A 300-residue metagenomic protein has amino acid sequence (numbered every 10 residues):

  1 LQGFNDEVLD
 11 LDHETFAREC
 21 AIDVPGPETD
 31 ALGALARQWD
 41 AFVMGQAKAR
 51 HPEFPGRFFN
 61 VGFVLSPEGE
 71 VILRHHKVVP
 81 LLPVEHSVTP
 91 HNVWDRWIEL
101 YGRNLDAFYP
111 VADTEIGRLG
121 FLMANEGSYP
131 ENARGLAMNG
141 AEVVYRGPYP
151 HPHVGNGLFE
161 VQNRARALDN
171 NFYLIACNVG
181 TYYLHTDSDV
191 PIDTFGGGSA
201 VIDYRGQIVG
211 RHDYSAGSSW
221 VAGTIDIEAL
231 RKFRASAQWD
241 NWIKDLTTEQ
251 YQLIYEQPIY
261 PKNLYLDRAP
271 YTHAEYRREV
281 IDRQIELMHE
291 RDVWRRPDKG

Functional and structural regions predicted by a protein language model:
L1-C20, R146: Short, conserved active-site loops that position catalytic residues or coordinate cofactors/metal ions across diverse
Q2-G3, F63, R74-L81, A200 (+1 more regions): Short beta->alpha transition motifs characteristic of CBS
L11, S87-T89, T186-D189: Short helix-coil transition/hinge motifs at the ends and kinks of transmembrane helices, capturing the brief
E19-A21, E68-V71, V88-P90, I98-Y101 (+7 more regions): Glycine-rich loops and low-complexity Gly/Arg-rich segments that provide flexible linkers or classic glycine-based
C20-M44, R118, A124-A222: CN hydrolase (nitrilase-like) catalytic-core segments centered on the catalytic cysteine and neighboring Lys/Glu
A21-I22, D30, A34, H51-E142 (+1 more regions): Active-site catalytic loop in hydrolytic enzyme cores
A47-K48: Recurrent small/Gly-Pro-centered beta-turn motifs in extracellular repeat architectures
N178-G300: C-terminal beta-strand edge segments of enzyme domains
